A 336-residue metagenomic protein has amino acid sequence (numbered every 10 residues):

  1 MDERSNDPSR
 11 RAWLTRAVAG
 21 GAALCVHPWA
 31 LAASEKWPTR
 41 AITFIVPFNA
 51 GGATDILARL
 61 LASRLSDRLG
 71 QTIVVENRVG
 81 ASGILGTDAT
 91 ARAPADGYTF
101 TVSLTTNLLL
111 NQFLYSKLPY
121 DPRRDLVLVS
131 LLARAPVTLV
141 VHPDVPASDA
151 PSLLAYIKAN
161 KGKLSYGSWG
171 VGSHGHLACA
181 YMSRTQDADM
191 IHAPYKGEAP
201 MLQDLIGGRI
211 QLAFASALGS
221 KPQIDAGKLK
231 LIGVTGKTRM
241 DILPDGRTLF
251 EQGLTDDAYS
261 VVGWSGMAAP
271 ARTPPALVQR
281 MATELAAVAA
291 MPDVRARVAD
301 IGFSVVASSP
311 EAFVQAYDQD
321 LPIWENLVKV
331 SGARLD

Functional and structural regions predicted by a protein language model:
M1-C25: N-terminal secretory signal peptides
H27-A30: N-terminal signal peptide c-region/cleavage motif recognized by signal peptidases
A32-R123, K163, V171, A188-Q211 (+4 more regions): N-terminal (or domain-start) structured segment
A33-S34, D125-V129, E251-Y259: Short beta-strand/turn micro-motifs at beta-sheet edges
T39-A41, A188, A226, P275-D336: An extracytoplasmic/periplasmic, membrane-proximal ligand-sensing/linker region
R92-Y98, F113-P200, L249, W264-R297: Hinge/capping helix and adjacent helix->loop/strand transition within the periplasmic-binding protein
N107-K117, A180-T185, L212-G246: A ligand-binding cleft/hinge motif common to bilobed small-molecule-binding domains
S220-A289, P322: C-terminal lobe and pocket-closing loops of periplasmic/extracytoplasmic Venus-flytrap solute-binding proteins
